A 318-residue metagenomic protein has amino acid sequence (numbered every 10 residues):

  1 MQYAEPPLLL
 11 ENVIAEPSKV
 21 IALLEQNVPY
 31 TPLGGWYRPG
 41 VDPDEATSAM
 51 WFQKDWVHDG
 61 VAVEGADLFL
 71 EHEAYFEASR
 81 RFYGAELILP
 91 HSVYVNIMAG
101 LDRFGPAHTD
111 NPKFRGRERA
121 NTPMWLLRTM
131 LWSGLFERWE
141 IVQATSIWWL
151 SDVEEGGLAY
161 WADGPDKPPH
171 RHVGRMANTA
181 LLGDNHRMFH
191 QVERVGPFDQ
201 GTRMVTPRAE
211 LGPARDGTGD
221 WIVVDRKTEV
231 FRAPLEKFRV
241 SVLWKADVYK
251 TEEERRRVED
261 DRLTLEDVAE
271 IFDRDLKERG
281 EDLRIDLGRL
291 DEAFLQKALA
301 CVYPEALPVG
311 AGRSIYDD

Functional and structural regions predicted by a protein language model:
M1-W56: Generic N-terminal leader segments that precede the first folded domain
Q2, L70, I88-P90, I141-V142 (+1 more regions): A generic fold-level signal
L8-N12, V63-E71, G134-R138, D166 (+2 more regions): Conserved aromatic-histidine-acidic binding/catalytic patches
A22-L24, P39-D44, F69-E71, P106-H108 (+2 more regions): Non-heme Fe(II) oxygenase metal-center motifs and adjacent flexible, charged/small-residue loops
S48-W139, D318: Signature of the catalytic double-stranded beta-helix
I88-P90, L101-E210: Catalytic core of non-heme Fe(II) oxygenases with the double-stranded beta-helix
V93-V95, S146-W148, V242-A246: A structural signal for short, well-ordered beta-strand segments
E155-D317: Catalytic core of Fe(II)/2-oxoglutarate
